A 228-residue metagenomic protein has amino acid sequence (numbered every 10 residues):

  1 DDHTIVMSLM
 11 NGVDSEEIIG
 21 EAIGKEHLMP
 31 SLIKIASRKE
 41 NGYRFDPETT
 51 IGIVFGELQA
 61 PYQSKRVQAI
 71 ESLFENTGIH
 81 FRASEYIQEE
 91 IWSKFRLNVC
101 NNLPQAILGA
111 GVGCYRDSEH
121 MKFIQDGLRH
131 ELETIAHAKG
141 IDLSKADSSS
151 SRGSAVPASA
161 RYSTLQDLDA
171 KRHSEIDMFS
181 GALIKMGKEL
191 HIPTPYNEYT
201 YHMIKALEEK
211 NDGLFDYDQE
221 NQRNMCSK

Functional and structural regions predicted by a protein language model:
D1, A22-H27, G42-L143: Internal alpha-helical scaffold of NAD(P)-dependent oxidoreductase catalytic cores
D1-R44: Rossmann-like NAD(P)(H) cofactor-binding subdomain of soluble oxidoreductases
M7, I19-G20, P104, T164 (+2 more regions): Broad structural signal for hydrophobic residues in well-ordered alpha-helices, predominantly aliphatic
M10, T50, V54, L168-D169 (+1 more regions): Short glycine/serine/threonine-biased micro-segments
N11-V13, L32-S37, Q59, I87-I91 (+2 more regions): Glycine-rich beta-alpha junction loops
D14-S15, Y62, E175: Short phosphate-engaging motifs
E75, D126-K228: NAD(P)-dependent Rossmann-like dehydrogenase/reductase catalytic/cofactor-binding core
